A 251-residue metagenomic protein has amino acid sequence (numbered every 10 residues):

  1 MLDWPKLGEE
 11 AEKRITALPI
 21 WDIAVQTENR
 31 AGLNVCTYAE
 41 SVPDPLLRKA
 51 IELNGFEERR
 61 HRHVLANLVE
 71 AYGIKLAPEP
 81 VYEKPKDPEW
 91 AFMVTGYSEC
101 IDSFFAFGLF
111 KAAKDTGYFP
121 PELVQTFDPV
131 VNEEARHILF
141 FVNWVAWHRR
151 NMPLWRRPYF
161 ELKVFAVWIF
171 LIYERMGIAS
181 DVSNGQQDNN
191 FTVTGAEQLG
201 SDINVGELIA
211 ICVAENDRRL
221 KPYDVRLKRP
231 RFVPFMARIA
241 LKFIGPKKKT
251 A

Functional and structural regions predicted by a protein language model:
M1-A251: Non-heme di-metal
